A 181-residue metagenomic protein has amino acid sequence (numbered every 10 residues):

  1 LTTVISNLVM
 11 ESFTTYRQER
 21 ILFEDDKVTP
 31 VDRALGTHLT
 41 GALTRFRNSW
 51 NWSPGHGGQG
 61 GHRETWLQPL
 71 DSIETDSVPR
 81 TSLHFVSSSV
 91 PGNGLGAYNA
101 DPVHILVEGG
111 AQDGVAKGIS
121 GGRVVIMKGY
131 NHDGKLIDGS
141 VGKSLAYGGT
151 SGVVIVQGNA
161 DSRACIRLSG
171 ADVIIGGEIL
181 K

Functional and structural regions predicted by a protein language model:
L1-K181: Long, distal/terminal scaffolding or interaction modules with repetitive or compositionally biased sequence
